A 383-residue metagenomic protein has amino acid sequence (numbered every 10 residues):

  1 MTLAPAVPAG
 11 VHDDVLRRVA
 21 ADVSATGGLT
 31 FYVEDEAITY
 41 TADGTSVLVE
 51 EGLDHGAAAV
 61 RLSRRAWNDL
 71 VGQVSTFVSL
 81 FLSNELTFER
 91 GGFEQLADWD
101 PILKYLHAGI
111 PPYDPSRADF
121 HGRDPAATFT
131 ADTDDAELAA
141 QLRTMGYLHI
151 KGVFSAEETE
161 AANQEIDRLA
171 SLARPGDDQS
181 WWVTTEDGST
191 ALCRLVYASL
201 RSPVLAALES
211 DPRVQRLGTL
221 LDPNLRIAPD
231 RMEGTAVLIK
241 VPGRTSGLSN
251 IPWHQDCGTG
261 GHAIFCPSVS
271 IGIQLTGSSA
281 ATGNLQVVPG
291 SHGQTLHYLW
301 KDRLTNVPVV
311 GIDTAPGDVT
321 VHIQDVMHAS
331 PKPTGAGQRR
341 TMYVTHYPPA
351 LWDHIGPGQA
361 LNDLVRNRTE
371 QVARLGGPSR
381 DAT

Functional and structural regions predicted by a protein language model:
M1-T133: Feature captures hydrophobic
W67-N68, G258-T259, D325-A329: Histidine-centered metal-chelating micro-motifs
T87-F88, H149, V321, Y343: Hydrophobic beta-strand signal
F120-T144, K151-I251, R374-G376: Non-heme Fe(II)-dependent double-stranded beta-helix
R216-D222, R244-D313, W352-Q359: Catalytic core of non-heme Fe(II) oxygenases with the double-stranded beta-helix
T314-H328: Conserved metal-binding segment of the jelly-roll/cupin
V326-T383: Non-heme Fe(II)/2-oxoglutarate
